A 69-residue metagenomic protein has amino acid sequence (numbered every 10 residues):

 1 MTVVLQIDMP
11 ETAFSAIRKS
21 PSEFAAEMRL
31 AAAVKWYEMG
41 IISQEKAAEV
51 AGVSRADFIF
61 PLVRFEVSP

Functional and structural regions predicted by a protein language model:
M1-P69: Small, basic N-terminal interaction modules of short regulatory proteins
